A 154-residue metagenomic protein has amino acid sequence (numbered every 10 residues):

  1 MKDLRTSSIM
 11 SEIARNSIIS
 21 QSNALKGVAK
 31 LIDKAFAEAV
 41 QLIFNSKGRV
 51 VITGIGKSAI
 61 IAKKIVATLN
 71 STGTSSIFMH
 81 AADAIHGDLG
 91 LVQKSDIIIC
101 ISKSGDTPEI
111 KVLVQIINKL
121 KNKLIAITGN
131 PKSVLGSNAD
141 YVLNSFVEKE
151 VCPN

Functional and structural regions predicted by a protein language model:
M1-N45: An N-terminal, well-structured beta->alpha segment
G48-N154: Glycine-rich phosphate-binding loops that contact phosphosugars or nucleotide phosphates
